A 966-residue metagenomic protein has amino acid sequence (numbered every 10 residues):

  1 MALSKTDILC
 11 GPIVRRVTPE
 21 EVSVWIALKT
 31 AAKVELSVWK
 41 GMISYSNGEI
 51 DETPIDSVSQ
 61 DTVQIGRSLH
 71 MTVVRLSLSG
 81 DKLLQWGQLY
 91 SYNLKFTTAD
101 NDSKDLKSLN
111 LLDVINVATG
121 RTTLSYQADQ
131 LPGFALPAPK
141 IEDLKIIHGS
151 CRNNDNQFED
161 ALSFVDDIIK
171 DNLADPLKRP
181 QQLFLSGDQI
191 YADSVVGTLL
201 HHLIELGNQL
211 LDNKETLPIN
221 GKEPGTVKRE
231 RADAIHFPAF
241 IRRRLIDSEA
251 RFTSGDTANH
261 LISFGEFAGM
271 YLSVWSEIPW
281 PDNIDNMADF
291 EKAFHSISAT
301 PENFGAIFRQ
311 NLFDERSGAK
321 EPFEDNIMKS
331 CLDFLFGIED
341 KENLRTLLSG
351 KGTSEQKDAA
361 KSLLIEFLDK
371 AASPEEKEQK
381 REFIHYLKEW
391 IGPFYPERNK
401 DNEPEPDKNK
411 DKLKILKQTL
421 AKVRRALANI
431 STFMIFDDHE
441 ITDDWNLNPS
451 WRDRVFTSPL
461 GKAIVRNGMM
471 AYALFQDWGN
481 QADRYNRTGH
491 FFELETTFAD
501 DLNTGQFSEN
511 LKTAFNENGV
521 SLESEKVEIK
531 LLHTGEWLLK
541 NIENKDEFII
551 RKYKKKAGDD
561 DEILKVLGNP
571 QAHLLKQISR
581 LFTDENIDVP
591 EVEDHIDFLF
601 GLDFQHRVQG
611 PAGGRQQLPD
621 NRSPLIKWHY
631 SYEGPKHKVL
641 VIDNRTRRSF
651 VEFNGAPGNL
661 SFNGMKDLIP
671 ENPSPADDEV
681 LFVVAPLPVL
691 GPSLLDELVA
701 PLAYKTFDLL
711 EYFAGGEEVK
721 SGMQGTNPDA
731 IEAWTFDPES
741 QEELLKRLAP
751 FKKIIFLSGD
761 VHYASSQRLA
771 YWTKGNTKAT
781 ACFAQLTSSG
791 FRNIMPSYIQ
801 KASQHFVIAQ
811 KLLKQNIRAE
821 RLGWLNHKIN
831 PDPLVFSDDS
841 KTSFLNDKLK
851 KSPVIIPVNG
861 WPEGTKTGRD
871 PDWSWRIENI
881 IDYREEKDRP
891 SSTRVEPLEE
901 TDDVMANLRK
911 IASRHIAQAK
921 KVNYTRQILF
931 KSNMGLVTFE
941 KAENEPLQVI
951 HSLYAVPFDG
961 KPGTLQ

Functional and structural regions predicted by a protein language model:
A2-L538, E543-D546, D559, G568-Q966: Extended recognition/assembly regions associated with phosphoester-bond processing machinery
F548-K556, D560-L564: Extended non-catalytic scaffold regions that mediate assembly and binding in large macromolecular machines
